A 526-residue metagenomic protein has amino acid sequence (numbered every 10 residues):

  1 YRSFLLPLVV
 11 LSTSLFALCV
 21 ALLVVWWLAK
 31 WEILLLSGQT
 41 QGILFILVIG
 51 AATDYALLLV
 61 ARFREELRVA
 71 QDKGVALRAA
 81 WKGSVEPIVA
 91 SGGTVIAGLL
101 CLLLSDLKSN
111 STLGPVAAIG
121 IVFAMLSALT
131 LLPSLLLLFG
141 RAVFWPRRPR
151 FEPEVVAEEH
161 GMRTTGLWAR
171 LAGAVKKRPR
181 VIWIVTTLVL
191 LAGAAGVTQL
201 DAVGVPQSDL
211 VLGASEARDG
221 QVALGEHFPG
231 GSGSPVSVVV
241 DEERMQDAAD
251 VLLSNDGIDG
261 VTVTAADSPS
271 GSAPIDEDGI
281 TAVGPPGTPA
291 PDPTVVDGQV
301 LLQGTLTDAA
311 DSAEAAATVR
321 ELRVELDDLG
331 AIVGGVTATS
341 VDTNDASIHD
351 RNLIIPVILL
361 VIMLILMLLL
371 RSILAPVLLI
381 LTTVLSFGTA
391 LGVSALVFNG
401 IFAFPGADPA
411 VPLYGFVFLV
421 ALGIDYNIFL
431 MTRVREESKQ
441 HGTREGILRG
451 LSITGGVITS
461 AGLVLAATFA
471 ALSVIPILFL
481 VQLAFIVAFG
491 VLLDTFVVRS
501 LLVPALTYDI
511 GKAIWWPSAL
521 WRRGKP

Functional and structural regions predicted by a protein language model:
Y1-A202, T337-P526: Membrane-embedded transmembrane helical bundles of large multi-pass transporters/channels
D201-G406, I428: Structured non-transmembrane domains adjacent to transmembrane bundles in polytopic membrane proteins
